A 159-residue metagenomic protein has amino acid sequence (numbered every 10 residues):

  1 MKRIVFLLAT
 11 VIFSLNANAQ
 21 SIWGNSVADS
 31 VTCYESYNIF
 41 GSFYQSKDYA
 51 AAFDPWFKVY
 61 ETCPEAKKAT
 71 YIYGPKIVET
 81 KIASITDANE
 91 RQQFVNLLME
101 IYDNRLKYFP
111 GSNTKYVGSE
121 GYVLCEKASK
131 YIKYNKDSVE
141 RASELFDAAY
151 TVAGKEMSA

Functional and structural regions predicted by a protein language model:
M1-V27, P75: Bacterial Sec-dependent N-terminal signal peptides
G24-A159: Post-signal peptide N-terminal segment of secreted/secretory-pathway proteins
